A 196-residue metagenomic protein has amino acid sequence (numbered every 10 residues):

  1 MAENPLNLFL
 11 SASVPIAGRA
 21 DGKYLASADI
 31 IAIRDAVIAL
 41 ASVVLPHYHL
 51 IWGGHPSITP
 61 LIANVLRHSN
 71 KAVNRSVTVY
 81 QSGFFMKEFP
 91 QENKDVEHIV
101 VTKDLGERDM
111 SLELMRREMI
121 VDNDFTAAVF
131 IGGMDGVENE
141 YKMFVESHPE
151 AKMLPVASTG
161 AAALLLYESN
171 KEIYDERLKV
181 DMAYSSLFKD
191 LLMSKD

Functional and structural regions predicted by a protein language model:
E3-L8: Extreme N-terminal starter segment of soluble prokaryotic enzymes
S11-D196: Acidic/glycine-enriched connector segments
